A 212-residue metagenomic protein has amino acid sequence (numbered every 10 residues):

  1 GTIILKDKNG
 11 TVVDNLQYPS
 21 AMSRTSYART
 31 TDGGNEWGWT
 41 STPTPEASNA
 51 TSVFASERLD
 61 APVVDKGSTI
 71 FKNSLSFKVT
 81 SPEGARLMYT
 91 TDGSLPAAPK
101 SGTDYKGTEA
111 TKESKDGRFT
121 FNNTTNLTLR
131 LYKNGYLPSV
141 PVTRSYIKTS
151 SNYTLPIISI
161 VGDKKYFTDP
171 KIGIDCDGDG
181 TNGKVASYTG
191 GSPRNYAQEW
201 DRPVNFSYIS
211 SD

Functional and structural regions predicted by a protein language model:
G1-N9: Secretome/extracellular-domain signature
N9-T11, S211: Glycine-centered tight beta-turn/hairpin loop motif at sheet-sheet or coil-to-beta transitions
V12-R24: C2-type phospholipid-binding modules
A21-P203, Y208-D212: Short, compositionally stereotyped local motifs that mark structural "simplifiers"
